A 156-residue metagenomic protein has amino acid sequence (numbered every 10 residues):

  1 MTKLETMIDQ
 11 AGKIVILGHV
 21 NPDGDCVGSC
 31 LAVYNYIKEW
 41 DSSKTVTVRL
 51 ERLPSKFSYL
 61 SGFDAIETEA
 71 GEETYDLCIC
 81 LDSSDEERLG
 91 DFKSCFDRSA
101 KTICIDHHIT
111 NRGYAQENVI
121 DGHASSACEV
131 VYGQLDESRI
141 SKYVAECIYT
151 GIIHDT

Functional and structural regions predicted by a protein language model:
M1-T156: Replace "Mg2+/Mn2+-dependent" with "divalent metal-dependent
